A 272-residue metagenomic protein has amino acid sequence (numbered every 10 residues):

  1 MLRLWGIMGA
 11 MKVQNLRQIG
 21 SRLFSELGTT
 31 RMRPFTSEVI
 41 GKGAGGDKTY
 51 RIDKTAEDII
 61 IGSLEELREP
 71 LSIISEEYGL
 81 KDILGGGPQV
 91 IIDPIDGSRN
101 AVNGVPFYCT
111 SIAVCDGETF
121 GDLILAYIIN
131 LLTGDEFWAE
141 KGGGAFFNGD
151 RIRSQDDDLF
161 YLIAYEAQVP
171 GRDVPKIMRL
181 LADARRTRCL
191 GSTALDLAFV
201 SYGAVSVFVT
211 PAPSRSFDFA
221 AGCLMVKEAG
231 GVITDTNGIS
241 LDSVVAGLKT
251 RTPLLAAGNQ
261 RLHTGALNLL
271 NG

Functional and structural regions predicted by a protein language model:
L2-I95: N-terminal subdomain of lithium-sensitive/metallo-dependent phosphomonoesterases centered on the IMPase/IPPase/PAP
G20, L27-T30, E66, S154-G272: An extended, acidic
D53, G97-S98, V200, V226: Buried hydrophobic positions in well-ordered alpha/beta secondary-structure cores of metabolic enzymes
S75-E77, I129, T210-P211: Short His-Asn-centered micro-motif
K81-L84, V102-G104, E118-G121, I129-N130 (+5 more regions): Solvent-exposed alpha-helices and their adjacent loops that cap or buttress functional pockets in soluble metabolic
G86-G142: DPxDG-like acidic metal-binding loop motif
T119-F120, G144-F147, I152, R261-G265: Short helix-loop capping/hinge motifs at secondary-structure junctions, enriched in acidic/polar residues
I124, F137-E140, G149-D150, D173-I177: A short secondary-structure junction signal
